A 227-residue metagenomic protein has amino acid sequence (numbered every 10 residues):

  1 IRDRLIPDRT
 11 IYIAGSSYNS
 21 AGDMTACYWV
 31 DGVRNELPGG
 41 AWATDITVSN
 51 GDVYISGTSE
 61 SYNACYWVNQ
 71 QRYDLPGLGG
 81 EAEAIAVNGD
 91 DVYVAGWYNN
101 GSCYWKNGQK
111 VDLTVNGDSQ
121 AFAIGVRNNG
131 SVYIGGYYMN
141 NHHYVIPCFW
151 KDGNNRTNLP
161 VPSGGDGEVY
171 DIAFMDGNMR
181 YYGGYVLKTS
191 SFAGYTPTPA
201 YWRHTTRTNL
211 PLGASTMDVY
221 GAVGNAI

Functional and structural regions predicted by a protein language model:
D3-I227: Residue-level hotspots at or immediately adjacent to binding/recognition sites across diverse folds
